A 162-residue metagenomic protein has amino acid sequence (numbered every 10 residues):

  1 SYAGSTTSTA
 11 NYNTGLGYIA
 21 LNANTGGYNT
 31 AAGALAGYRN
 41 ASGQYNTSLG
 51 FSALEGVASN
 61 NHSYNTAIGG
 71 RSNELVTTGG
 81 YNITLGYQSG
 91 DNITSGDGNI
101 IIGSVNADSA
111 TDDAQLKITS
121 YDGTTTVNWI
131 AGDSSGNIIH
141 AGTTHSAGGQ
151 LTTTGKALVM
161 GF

Functional and structural regions predicted by a protein language model:
S1-F162: Glycine- and small/polar-enriched repetitive beta-structure motifs of secreted/surface proteins
